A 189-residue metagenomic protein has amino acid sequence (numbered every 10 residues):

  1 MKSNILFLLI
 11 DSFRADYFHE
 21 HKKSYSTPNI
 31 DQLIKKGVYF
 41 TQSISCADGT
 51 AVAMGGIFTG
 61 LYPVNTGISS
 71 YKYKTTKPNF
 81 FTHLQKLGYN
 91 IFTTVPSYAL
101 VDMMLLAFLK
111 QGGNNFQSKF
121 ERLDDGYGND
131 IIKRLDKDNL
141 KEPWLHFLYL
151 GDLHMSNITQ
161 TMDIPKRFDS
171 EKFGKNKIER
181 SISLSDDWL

Functional and structural regions predicted by a protein language model:
M1-L189: Catalytic domains that recognize anionic headgroups
